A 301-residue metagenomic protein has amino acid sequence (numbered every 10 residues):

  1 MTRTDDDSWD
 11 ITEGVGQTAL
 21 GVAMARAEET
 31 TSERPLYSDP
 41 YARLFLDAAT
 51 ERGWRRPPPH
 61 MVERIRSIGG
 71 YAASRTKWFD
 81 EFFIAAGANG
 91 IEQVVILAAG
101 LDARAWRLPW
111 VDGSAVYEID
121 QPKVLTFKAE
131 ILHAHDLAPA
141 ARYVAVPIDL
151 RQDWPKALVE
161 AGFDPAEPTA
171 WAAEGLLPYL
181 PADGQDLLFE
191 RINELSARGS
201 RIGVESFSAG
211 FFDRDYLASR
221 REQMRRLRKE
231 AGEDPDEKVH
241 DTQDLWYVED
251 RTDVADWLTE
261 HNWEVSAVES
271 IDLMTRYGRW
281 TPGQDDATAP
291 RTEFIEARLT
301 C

Functional and structural regions predicted by a protein language model:
M1-V146, P165: Rossmann-like AdoMet
T2-D5, F211-C301: Rossmann-like AdoMet/SAM-dependent catalytic core
D120, E174, E205-S206: Alpha/beta-hydrolase-fold catalytic nucleophile elbow
R151-Q152, L177-Y179, S208-F212: Short, catalytically relevant binding-site loops at active-site mouths
D153-K156, Y179-A197: A short, conserved alpha-helix within the catalytic core of class I
P155-P165: Short amphipathic alpha-helix with an adjacent loop that forms part of the alpha/beta core around
F163-G184: A short SAM/SAH-binding and catalytic strip from SAM-dependent methyltransferases
A170, F189, E194-G210: Conserved beta-strand signature within the Rossmann-like core of class I S-adenosyl-L-methionine
